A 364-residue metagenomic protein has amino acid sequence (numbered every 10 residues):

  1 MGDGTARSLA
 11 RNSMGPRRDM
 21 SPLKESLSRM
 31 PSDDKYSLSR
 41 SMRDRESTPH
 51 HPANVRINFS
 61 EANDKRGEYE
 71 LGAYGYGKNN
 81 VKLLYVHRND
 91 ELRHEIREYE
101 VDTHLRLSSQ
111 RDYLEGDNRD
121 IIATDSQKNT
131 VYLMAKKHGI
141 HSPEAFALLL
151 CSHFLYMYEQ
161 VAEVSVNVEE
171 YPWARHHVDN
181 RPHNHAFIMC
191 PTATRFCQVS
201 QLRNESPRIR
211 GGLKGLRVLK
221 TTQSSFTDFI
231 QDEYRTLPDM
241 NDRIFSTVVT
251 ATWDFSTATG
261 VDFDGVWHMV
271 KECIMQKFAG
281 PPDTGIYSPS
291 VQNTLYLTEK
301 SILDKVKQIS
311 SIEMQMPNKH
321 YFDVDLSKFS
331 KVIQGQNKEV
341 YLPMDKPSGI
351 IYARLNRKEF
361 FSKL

Functional and structural regions predicted by a protein language model:
G2, P49-L364: N-terminal intrinsically disordered, cationic/polar leader segments that include organellar targeting peptides
G2-T48: Extended, low-complexity intrinsically disordered regions enriched in Pro/Ser/Thr
